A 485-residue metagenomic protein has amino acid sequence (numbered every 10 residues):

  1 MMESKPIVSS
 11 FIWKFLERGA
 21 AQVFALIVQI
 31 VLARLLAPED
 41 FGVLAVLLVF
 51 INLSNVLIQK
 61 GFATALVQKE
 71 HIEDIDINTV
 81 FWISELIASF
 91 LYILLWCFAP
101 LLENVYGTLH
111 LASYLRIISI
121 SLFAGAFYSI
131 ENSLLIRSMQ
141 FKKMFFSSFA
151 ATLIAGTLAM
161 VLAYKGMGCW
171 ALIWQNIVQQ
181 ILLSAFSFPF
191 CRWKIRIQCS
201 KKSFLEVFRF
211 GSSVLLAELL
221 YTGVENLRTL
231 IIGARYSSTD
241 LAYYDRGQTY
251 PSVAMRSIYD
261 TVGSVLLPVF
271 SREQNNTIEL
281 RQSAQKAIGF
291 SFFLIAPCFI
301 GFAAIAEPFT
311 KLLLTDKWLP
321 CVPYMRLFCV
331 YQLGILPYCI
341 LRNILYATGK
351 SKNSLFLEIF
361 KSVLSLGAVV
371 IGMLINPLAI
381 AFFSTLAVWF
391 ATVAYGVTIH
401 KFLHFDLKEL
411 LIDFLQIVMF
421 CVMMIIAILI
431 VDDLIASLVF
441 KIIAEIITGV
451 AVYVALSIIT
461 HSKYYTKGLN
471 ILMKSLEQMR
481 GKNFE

Functional and structural regions predicted by a protein language model:
M1-E3, I7, K142, A185-N226 (+4 more regions): Interhelical loop/hinge segments that connect adjacent transmembrane helices in multipass membrane
E3-K60, I87-L101, R116, S121 (+4 more regions): Signature of the first transmembrane helix
S4-V8, A65-D74, A124-S147, V161 (+5 more regions): Membrane-interface junctions at transmembrane-helix termini in multi-pass inner-membrane proteins
S10-A25, L172-Q179, L183, S187 (+4 more regions): Transmembrane helical elements of multi-pass membrane transporters/channels
N55-D74, I136-R137, G247, P251-I295 (+1 more regions): Helix-loop junctions and terminal segments of transmembrane helices in multi-pass membrane transport/translocation
W82-G107, A112, T157-K165, R281-I335 (+3 more regions): Alpha-helical transmembrane segments of multi-pass membrane transport and lipid-handling proteins
A112-S119, S147-R192, E206-F210, A217 (+4 more regions): Hydrophobic alpha-helical transmembrane segments
H400, F405-L407, F414, I428-E485: Membrane-proximal transmembrane or re-entrant/amphipathic helices at the cytosolic face
